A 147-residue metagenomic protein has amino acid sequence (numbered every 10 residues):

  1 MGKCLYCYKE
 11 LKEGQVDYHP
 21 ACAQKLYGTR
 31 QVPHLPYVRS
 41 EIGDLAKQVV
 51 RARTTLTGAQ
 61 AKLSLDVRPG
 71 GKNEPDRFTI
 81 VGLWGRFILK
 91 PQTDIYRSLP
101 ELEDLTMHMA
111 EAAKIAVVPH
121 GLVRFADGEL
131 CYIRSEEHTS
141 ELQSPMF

Functional and structural regions predicted by a protein language model:
M1-G43: Regulatory N- and C-terminal appendages and interdomain linkers associated with kinase/kinase-like NTP transferase
I42-S140, S144: Conserved ATP-binding subdomain of kinase catalytic cores across diverse folds
